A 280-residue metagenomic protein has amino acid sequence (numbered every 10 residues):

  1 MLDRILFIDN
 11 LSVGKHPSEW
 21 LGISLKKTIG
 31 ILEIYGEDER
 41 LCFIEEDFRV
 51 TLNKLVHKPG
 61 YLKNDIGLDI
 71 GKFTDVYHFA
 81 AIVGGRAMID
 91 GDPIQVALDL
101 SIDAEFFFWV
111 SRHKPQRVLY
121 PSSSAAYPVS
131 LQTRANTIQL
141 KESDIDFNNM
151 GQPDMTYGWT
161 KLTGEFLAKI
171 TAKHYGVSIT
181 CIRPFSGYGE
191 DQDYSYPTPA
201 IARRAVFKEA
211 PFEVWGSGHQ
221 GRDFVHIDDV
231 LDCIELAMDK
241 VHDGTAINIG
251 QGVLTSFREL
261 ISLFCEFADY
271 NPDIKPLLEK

Functional and structural regions predicted by a protein language model:
M1, K15, L25-I29, E33-C42 (+2 more regions): C-terminal substrate-binding subdomain of Rossmann-fold SDR/epimerase-dehydratase oxidoreductases
M1-G187, F257: N-terminal Rossmann-like NAD(P)+-binding domain of SDR-like oxidoreductases, especially those catalyzing
V83, D92, H113, R204-K208 (+1 more regions): Generic structural signal for alpha-helix termini and adjacent loop/cap motifs
A87, S195, P199, D228-L231 (+1 more regions): Residues in well-ordered alpha-helical elements
F107, K169, A202-R203, E235: Solvent-exposed, non-membrane alpha-helical residues enriched in polar/charged side chains
Q116-L119, P128-T137, Q192, V206-A210 (+1 more regions): Proline-centered turn/helix-capping motifs that create local helix->coil transitions or kinks
P153-Y157, P184-S195, G216-D228, Q251-V253: Glycine-rich "substrate-gating" loop/helix at the edge of Rossmann-like oxidoreductase active sites
